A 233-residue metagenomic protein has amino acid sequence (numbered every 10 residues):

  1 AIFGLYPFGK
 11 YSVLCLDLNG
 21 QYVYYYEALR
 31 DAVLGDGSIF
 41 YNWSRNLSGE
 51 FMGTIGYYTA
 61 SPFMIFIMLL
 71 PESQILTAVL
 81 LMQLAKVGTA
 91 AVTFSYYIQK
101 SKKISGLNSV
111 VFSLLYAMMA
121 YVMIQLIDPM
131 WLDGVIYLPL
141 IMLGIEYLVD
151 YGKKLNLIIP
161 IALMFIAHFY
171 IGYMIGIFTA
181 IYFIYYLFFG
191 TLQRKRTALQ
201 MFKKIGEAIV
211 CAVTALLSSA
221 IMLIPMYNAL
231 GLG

Functional and structural regions predicted by a protein language model:
A1-F94, L114-V135: Membrane-interface coil-to-helix junctions
A1-L5, K203-V210: Start-transfer (signal-anchor) and selected internal transmembrane alpha helices of multi-pass inner/ER membrane
S12, G37, G106, L155 (+2 more regions): Residue-level detector of functional hotspots within protein domains
L16, G20-D31, F40, G56 (+4 more regions): Periplasmic/ER-lumenal interhelical loops and adjacent helix-loop junctions in multi-pass membrane proteins
L84, G88-S101, G106-V149, K153-F189 (+2 more regions): Membrane-embedded helix bundles of polyisoprenyl
G190-K204: Membrane-interfacial, low-structure loops and terminal tails that flank and connect transmembrane helices in multi-pass
